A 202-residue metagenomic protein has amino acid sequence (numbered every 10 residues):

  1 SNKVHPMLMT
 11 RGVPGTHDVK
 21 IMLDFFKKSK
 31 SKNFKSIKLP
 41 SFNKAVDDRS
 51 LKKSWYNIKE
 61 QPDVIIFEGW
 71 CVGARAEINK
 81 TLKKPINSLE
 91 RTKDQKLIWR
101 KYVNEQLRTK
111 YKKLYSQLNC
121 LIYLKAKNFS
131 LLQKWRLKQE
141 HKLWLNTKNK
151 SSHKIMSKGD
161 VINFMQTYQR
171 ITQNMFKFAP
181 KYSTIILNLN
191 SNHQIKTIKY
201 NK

Functional and structural regions predicted by a protein language model:
S1-D47: Conserved nucleotide-sensing/catalytic segment adjacent to the nucleotide-binding pocket in NTP-handling enzymes
P6, Y56-N57, L107: Generic hydrophobic alpha-helical membrane-segment signal
D18, D24, D47-D48, D63 (+2 more regions): Acidic-enriched, low-complexity/disordered segments with a strong bias for Aspartate over Glutamate
K27-A74: Phosphate-binding/switch loop-helix module in NTP-utilizing enzymes
V64, C71-K202: Conserved NTP phosphate-binding and transfer environment spanning the P-loop NTPase/kinase superfamily
